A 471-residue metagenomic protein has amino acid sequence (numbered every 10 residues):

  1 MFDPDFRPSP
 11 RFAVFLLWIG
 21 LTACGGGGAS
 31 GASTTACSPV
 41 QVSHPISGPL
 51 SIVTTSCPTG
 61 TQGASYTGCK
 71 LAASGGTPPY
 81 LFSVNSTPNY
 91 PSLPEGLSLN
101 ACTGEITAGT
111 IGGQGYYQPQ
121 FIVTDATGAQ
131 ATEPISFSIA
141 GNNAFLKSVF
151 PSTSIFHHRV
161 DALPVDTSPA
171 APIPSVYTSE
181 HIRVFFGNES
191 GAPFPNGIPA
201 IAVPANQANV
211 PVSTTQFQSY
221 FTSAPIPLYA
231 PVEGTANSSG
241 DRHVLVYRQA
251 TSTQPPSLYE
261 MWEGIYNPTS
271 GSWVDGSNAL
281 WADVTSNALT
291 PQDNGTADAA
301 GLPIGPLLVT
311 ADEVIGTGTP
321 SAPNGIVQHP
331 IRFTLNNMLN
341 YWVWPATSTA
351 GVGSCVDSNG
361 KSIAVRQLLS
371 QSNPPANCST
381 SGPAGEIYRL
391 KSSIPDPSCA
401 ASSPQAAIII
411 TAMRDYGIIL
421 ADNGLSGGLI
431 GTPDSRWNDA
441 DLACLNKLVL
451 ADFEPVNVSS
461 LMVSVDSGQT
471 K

Functional and structural regions predicted by a protein language model:
F2-F6, W18-P49, G141-N142: Bacterial Sec-dependent N-terminal signal peptides
H44-Q62: Short, solvent-exposed loop/edge segments of extracellular or virion-exposed proteins
T67-G75, P119-F121: Core beta-strand segments of extracellular beta-sandwich domains
S74-P78, G113: Short glycine/proline-centered coil/turn motifs in the loop regions of extracellular beta-sandwich domains
P78-P91: Change to "...patches in solvent-exposed regions of secreted, membrane-anchored, or virion-exposed structural
P91-I111: Strand-loop-strand motifs at the edges of beta-sheets in extracellular beta-sandwich domains
A129-G141: C-terminal edge beta-strand
N142-K471: Short, surface-exposed polybasic-aromatic patches that bind anionic ligands, especially phosphate groups
